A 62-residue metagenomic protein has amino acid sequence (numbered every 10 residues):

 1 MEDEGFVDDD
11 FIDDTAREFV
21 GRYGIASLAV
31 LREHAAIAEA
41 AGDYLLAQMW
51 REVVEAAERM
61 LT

Functional and structural regions predicted by a protein language model:
M1-A41, L45, E52, R59-T62: Long, non-catalytic architectural segments outside compact domain cores
